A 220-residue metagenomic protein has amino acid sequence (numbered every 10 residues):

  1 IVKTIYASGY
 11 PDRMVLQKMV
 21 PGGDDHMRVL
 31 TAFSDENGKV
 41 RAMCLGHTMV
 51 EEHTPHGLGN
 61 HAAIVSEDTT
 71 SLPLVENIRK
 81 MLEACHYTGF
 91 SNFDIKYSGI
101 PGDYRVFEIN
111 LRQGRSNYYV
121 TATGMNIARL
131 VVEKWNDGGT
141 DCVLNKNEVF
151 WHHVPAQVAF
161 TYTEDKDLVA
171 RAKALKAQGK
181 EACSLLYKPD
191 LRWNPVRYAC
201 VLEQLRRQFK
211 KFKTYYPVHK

Functional and structural regions predicted by a protein language model:
I1-G23: Conserved ATP-binding module of the ATP-grasp superfamily
K3, A7-Y10, D35, E83 (+2 more regions): Generic secondary-structure signature for well-ordered alpha-helical cores
Y10-D12, D24-R28, G89-S91: Short, basic and Ser/Thr-rich N-terminal targeting/leader segments
L16-K18, T88-I100: A short glycine-rich, hydrophobically flanked beta-strand micro-motif that places a catalytic Asp/Glu for divalent metal
K18-H86, N110-W135: ATP-dependent carboxylate/phosphate-activation module, predominantly the ATP-grasp catalytic core and closely related
G38, P101-G102: Glycine-biased flexible loop/turn sites that connect beta-strands or occur in inter-domain linkers
G102-R112: A short beta-strand motif that forms the metal-chelation/ATP-contact edge of phosphoryl-transfer active sites
E133-K220: Peripheral (often C-terminal) accessory segments that flank ATP-dependent C-N-forming ligase machineries
